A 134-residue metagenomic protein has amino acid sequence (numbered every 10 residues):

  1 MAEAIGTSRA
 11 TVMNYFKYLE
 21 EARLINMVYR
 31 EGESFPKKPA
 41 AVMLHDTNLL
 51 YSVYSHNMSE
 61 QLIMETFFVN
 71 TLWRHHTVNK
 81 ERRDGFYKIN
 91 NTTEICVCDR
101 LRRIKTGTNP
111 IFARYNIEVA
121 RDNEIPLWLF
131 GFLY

Functional and structural regions predicted by a protein language model:
M1-R82: Accessory nucleic acid-recognition modules appended to NTPase machines
Y18-E21, N70, I89-N90, Y115-E118 (+1 more regions): Generic signature of intrinsically disordered, low-complexity segments enriched in small/polar residues
F68, L72, G85-R103: Conserved catalytic cores of phosphodiester-cleaving nucleases, focusing on short active-site segments
E81-D84, C98-Y134: Catalytic cores of nucleic-acid endonucleases
